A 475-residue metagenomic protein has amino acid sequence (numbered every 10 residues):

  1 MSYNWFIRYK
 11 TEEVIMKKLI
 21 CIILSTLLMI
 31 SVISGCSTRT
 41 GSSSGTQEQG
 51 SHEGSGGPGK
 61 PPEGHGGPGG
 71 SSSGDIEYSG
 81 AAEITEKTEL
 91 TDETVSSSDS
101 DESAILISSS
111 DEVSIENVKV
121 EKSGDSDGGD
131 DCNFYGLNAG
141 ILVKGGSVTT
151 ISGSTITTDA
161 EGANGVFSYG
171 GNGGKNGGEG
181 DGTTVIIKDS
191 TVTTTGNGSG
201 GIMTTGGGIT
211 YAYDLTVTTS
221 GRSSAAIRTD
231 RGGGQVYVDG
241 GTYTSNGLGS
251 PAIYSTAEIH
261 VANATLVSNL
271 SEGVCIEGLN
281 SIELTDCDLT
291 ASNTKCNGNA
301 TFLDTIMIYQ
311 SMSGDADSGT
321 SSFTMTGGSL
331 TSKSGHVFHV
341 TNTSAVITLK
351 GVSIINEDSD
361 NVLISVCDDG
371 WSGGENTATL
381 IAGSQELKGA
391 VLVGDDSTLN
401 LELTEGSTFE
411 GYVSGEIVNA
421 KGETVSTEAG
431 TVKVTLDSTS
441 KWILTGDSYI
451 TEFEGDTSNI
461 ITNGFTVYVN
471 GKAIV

Functional and structural regions predicted by a protein language model:
M1-I15: Short, Lys/Arg-enriched N-terminal segments with co-localized hydrophobic residues within the first ~10-30 amino acids
K18-T38: Sec-dependent N-terminal signal peptides of Gram-positive bacterial secreted proteins and lipoproteins
C36-D75, N172-E179, M312-G314: Disordered, low-complexity segments in secreted/periplasmic proteins that are enriched in proline
G70, D130-C132, G136: Feature marking well-ordered beta-strand scaffolds used for ligand recognition
S73-D92, I107-D125, L137-D159, F167-T195 (+11 more regions): Surface-exposed loop/turn motifs in large extracellular/passenger domains
S96-S109: Beta-strand-rich domains and repeat architectures in extracellular enzymes and scaffolds, especially beta-propellers
E428-T431, L444-E454, Y468: Surface-exposed loop/turn positions within long extracellular repeat scaffolds, especially the passenger domains
G464-I474: Extracellular, surface-exposed repeat architectures
